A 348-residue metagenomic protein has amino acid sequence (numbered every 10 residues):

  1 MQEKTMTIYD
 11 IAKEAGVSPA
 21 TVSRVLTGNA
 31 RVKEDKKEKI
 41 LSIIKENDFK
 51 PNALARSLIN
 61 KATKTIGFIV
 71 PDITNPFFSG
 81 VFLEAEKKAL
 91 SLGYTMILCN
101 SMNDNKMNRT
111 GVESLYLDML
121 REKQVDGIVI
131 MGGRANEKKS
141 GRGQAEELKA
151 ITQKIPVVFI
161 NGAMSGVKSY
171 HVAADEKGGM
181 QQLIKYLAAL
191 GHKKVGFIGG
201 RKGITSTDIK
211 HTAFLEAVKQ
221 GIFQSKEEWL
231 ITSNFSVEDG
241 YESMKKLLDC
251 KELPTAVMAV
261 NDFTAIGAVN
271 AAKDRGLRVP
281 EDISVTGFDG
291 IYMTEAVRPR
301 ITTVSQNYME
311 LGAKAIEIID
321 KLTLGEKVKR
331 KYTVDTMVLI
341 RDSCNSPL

Functional and structural regions predicted by a protein language model:
M1-K64, N345-L348: N-terminal helix-turn-helix DNA-binding module of bacterial transcription factors
M1-M6, K61-K185, A189, D249: Alpha-helical recognition/docking segments in bacterial nutrient-uptake and carbohydrate-utilization systems
S18, K64, D126, K193-K194 (+1 more regions): Short acidic/polar active-site loop segments enriched in Thr and Asp
I43, E84, K88, L92 (+4 more regions): Alpha-helical structural signal in soluble globular domains
P71-G80, C99-G111, G132-K138, H171-Q182 (+5 more regions): Hinge/beta->alpha junction and helix N-cap segments in small-molecule ligand-binding domains
S225, M244-L348: Flexible loop/turn connectors
